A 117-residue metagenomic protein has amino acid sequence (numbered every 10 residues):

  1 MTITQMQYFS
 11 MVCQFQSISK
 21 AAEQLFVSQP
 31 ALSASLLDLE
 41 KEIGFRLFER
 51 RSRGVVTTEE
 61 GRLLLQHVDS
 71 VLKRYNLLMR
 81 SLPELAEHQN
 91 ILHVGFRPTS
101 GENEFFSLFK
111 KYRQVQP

Functional and structural regions predicted by a protein language model:
T2-Y8, Q29, G61, V68: The N-cap/first-turn positions of alpha helices within or immediately adjacent to helix-turn-helix DNA-binding domains
S10-S28: Short helix-boundary/capping micro-motifs
S17-I18, L36, R50: Helix-turn-helix DNA-binding elements, focusing on the entry/boundary residues of the two helices that contact DNA
Q24-L25, L36, I43, L64: Core residues of bacterial helix-turn-helix
S28, A34-D38, L108: Residues within the DNA-recognition helix of helix-turn-helix
P30, L77, E87-Q116: N-terminal winged-helix
E40-T57: A short LG(V/I)-centered, amphipathic sequence patch enriched for acidic residue(s) preceding the LG motif
E42-I43, L64-A86: Alpha-helical linker/hinge and terminal dimerization helices associated with HTH transcriptional regulators
